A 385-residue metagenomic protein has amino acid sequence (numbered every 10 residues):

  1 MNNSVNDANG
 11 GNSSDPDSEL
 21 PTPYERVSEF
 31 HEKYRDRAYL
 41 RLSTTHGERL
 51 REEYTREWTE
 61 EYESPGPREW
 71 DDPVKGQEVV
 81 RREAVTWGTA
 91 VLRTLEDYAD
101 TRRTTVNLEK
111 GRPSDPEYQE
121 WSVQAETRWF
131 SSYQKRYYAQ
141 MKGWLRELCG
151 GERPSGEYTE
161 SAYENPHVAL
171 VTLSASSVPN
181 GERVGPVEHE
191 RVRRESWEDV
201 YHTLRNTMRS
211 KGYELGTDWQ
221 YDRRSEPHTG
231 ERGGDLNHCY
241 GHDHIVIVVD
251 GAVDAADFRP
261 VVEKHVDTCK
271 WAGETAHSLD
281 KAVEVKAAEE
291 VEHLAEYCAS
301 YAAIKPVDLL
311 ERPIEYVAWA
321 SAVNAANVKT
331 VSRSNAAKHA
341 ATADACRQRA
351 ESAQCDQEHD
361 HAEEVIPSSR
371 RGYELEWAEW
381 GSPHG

Functional and structural regions predicted by a protein language model:
M1-C239, G251-G385: Right-hand nucleic-acid polymerase module
V246-D250: Short hydrophobic/aromatic beta-strand micro-patches that form the beta-sheet surface supporting nucleotide- or nucleic
